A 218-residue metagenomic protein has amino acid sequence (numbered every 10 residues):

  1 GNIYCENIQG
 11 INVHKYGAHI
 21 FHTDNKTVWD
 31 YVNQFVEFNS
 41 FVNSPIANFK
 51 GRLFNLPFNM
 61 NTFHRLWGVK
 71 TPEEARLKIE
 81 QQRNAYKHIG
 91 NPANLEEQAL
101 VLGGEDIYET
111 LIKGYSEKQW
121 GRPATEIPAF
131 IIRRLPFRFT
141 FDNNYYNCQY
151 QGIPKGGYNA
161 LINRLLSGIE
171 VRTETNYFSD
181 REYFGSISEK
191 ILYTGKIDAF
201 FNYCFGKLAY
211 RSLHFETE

Functional and structural regions predicted by a protein language model:
G1, D198-A199: Glycine-centered loop/turn positions within well-structured domains that cap or flank conserved ligand/cofactor-binding
N2-I3, Y158: Conserved donor sugar-nucleotide recognition element shared by glycan-biosynthetic enzymes
I3-K15, I20-L77, L135-F139: A conserved beta-strand/loop capping segment in the N-terminal third of enzymes that catalyze redox or closely related
I3-Y4, F184, Y203-F205: A short acidic (Asp/Glu
K15-H19, Q151, E218: A short acidic, glycine-rich active-site loop that binds or catalyzes chemistry on phosphate/adenosine moieties
F21, N25, F200-E218: Central beta-strand plus flanking loop segment that forms part of the substrate or channel wall within the catalytic
V42, P57, T175, G195 (+1 more regions): Residues at the C-termini of beta-strands that transition into short coil/loop
A47-F54, N61-K190, T194, F201: Active-site/ligand-binding neighborhood in enzyme catalytic cores
